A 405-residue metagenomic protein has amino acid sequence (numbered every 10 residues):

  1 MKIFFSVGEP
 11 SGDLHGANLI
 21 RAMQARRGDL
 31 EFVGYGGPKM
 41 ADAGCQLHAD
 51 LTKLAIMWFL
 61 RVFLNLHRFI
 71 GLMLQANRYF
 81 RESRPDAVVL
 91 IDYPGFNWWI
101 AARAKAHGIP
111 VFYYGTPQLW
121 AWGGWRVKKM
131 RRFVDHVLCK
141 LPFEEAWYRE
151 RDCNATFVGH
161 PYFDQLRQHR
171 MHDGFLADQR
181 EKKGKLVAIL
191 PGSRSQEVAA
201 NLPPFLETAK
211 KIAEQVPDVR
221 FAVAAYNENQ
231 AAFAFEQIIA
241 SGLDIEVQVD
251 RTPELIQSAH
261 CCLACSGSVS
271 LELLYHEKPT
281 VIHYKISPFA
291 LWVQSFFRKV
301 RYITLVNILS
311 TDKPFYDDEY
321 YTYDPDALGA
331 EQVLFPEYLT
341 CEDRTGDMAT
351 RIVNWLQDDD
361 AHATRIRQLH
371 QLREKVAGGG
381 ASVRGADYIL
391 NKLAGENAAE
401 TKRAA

Functional and structural regions predicted by a protein language model:
M1-A405: Nucleotide-activated sugar donor-binding and catalytic core shared by glycosyltransferases and related lipid-linked
